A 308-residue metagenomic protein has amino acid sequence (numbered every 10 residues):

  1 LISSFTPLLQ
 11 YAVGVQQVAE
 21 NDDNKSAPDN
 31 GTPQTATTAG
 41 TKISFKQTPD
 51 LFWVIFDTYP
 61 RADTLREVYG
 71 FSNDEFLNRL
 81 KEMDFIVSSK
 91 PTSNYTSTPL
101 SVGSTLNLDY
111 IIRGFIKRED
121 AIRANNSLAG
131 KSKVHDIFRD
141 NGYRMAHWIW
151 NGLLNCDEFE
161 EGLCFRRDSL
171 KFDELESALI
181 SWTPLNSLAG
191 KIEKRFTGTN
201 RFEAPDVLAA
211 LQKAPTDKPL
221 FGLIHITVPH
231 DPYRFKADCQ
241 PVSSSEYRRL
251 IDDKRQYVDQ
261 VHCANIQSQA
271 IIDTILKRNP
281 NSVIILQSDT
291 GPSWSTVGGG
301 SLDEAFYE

Functional and structural regions predicted by a protein language model:
L1-E308: Catalytic domains that recognize anionic headgroups
